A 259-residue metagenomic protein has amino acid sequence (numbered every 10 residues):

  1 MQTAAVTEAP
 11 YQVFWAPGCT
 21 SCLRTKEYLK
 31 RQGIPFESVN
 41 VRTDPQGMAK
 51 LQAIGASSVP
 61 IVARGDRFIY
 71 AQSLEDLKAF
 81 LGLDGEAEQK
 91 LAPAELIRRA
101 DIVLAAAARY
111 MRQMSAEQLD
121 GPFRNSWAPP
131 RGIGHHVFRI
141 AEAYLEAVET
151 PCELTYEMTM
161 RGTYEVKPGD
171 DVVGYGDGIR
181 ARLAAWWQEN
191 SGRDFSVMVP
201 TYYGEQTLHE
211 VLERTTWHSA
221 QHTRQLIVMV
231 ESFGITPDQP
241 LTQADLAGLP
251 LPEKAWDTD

Functional and structural regions predicted by a protein language model:
Q2-P35: Local sequence-structure signature of Cys/Sec-based thiol-disulfide redox active-site neighborhoods
V39-S57, L81: Thioredoxin-like thiol-disulfide oxidoreductase module
Q52-A63, Q72: Structural micro-motif
R64-Q89: Non-catalytic, surface beta->alpha helical segment in thiol-disulfide oxidoreductase systems
L83-L96, Y164: Short, charged, low-complexity loops and linkers
A92-M114, H135-E146, G178, Q188: Alpha-helical bundle segments that constitute or directly flank the non-heme di-iron/ferroxidase center
A100-Y110, Y164-V199, Q206-Q225: Acidic/histidine-rich alpha-helical segments that form the ligand environment of transition-metal centers
Q118-G162, P200-T258: Short, contiguous alpha-helical
